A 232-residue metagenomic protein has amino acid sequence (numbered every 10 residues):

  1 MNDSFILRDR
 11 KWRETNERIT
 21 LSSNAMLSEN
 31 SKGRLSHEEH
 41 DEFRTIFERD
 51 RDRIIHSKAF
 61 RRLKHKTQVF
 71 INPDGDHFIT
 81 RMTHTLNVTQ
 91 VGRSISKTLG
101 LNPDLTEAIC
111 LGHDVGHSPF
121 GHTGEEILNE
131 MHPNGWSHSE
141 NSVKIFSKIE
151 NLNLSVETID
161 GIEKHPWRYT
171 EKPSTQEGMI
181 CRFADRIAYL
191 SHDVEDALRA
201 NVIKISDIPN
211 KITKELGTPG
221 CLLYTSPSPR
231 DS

Functional and structural regions predicted by a protein language model:
N2-E150: An N-terminal structural lobe/cap that precedes and organizes the functional/catalytic core across diverse proteins
E42, T170-E177, E215-G220: Structural motif
H56, K164, P227: Phosphate-coordinating loops and pocket residues in cytosolic domains that bind phosphorylated ligands
T67-I71, A197-I212: Conserved catalytic-core motifs characterized by acidic clusters
E130-P133, I205-G220: Divalent-cation-assisted or electrostatically stabilized phosphate/pyrophosphate-binding catalytic cores
E140-I203: Histidine/acidic-rich helix-loop-helix segments that form or flank divalent-metal centers in metalloenzyme catalytic
Y224-S232: Single conserved hydrophobic/aromatic residue that forms the stacking wall/gate of nucleotide- or nucleobase-binding
